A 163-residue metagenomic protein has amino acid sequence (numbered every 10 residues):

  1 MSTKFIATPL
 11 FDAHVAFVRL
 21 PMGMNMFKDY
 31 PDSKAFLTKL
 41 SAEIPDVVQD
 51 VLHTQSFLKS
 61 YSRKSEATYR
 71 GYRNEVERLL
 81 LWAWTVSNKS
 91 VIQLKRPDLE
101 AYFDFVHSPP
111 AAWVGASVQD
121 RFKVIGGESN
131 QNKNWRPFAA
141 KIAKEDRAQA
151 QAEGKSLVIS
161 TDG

Functional and structural regions predicted by a protein language model:
M1-E77, L81, S90, A101-D104 (+1 more regions): Basic/aromatic DNA-contact patch characteristic of tyrosine site-specific recombinases
H53-A67, E77-G163: N-terminal core-binding DNA-recognition domain of tyrosine recombinases/integrases
